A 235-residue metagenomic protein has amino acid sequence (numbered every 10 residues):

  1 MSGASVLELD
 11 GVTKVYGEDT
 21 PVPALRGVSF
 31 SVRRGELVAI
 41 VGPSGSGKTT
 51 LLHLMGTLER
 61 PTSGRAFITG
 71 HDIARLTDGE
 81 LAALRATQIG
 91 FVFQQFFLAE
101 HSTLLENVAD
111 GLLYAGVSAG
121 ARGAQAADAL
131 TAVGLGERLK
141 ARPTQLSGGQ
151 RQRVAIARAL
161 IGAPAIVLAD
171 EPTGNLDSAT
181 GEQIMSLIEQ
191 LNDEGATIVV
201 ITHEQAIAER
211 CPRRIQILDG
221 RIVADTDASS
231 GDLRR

Functional and structural regions predicted by a protein language model:
M1-K14, A224-R235: ABC-family P-loop ATPase nucleotide-binding domain
A4-I217: ABC family nucleotide-binding domain
R214-D227: H-loop (His-switch) and adjacent beta-strand-loop-beta switch element of ABC-type ATPase nucleotide-binding domains
